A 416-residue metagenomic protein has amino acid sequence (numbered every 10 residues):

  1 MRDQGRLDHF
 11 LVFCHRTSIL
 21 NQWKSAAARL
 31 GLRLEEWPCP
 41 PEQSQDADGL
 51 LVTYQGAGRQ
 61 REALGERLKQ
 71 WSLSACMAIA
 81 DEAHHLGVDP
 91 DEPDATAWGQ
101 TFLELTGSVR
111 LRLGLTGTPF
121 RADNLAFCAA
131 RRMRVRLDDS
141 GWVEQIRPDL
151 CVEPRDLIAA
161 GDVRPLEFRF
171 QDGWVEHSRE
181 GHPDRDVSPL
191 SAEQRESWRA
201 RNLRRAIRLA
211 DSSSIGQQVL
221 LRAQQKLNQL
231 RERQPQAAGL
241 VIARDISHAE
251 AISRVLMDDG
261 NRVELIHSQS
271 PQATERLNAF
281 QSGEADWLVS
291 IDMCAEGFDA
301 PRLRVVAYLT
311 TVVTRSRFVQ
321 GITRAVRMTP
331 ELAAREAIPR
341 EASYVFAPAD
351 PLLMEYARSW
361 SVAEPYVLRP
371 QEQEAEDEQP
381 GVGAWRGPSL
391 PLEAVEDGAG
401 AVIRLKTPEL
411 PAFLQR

Functional and structural regions predicted by a protein language model:
R6-R29, R244-S247: Conserved Walker A/P-loop ATP-binding site and its immediately adjacent core in helicase/helicase-like ATPase domains
D8-H9, D46-L50, S74-M77, S108-L113 (+1 more regions): Loop/turn-to-beta-strand initiation segments
T17, E36-S44, T53-R59, H85 (+3 more regions): Conserved helicase motor
S18-P41, D258: Conserved helix-turn-beta segment of the N-terminal RecA-like "Helicase ATP-binding" lobe in SF1/SF2 helicases
G56, L68-G114, T118-F120: SF2 helicase catalytic motif II
N124-Q236: Interdomain helical connector at the RecA1-RecA2 junction of SF1/SF2 helicase-like NTPases
L209-D211, I215, K226, A347-R416: Long, largely alpha-helical accessory region at the distal end of helicase-like NTP-driven motors
R262-Q371: Conserved RecA-like P-loop NTPase helicase motor core
